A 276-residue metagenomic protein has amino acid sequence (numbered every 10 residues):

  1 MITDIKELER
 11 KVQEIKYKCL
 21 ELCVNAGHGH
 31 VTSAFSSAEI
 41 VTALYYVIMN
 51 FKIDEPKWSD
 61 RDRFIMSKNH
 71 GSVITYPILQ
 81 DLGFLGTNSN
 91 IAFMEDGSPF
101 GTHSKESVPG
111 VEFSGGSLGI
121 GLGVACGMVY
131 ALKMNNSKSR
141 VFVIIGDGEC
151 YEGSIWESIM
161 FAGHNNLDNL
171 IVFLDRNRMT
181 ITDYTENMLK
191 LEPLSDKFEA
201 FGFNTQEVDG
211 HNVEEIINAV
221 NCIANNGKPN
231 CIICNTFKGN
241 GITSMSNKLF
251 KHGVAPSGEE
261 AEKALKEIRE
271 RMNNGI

Functional and structural regions predicted by a protein language model:
M1-I15: N-terminal hydrophobic or amphipathic helices/low-complexity stretches enriched in small/hydrophobic/Pro/Gly
V12-H28, D175-N177: N-terminal capping segment at the start of a domain
L22, A34-H164: Cofactor-binding active-site loop characterized by glycine-rich and histidine/acidic residues
G27-F35: Structural motif
H30, H70, G101-H103, H211 (+1 more regions): Histidine-centered active-site/metal-ligand motif
E39, H70-G71, N177-R178, N212 (+1 more regions): Glycine-rich beta-alpha junction loops
G110, S114-A224: Thiamine diphosphate
V213, N218-I276: Glycine/aspartate-rich loop-and-adjacent alpha/beta segment that forms the canonical ThDP
